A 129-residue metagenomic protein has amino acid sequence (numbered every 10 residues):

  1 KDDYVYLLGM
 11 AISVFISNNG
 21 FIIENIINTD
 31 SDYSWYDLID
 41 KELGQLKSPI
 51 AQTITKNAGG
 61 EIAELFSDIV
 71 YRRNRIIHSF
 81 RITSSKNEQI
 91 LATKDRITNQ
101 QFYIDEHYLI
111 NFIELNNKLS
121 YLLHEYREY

Functional and structural regions predicted by a protein language model:
K1-S48, E61-Y71, H78, I82-K86 (+1 more regions): Amphipathic alpha-helical interface elements
D2-D3, N57, Q100-Y103: Short coil/turn segments at secondary-structure junctions
P49-T55: Canonical alpha-helical transmembrane segments
T55-E61: Conserved interaction-surface patches within small, structured recognition/assembly domains
K56, F66-S67, K94: Homeobox/homeodomain signature
E88-Y103: Short secondary-structure subsegments characteristic of cysteine-rich extracellular domains
